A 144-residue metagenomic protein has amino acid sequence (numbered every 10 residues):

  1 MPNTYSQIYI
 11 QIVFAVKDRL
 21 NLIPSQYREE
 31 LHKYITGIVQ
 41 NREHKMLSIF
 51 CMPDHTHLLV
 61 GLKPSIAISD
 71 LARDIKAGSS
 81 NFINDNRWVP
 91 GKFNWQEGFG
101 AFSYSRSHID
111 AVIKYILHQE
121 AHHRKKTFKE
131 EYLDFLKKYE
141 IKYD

Functional and structural regions predicted by a protein language model:
M1-D144: Basic nucleic-acid-binding interfaces
